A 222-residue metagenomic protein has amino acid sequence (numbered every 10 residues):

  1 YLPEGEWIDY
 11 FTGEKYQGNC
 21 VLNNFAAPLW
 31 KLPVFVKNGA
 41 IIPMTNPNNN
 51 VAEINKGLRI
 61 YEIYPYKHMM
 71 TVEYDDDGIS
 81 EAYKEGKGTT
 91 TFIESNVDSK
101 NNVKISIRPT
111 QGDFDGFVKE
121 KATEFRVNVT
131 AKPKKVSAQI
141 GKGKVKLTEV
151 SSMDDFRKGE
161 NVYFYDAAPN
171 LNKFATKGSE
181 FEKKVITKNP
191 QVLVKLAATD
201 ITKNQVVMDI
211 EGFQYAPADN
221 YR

Functional and structural regions predicted by a protein language model:
Y1-K203, Q214: Catalytic core of carbohydrate-active enzymes
N204-D209: Short Pro-Gly-centered flexible turn/kink motifs
